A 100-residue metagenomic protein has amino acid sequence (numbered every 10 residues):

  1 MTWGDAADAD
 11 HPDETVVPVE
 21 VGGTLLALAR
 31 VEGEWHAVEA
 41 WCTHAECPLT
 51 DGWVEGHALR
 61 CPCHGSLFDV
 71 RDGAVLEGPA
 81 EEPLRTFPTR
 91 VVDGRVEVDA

Functional and structural regions predicted by a protein language model:
M1-G56, D69-V70, A74, P83-A100: N-terminal pre-ligand scaffold of iron-sulfur
A45, C63-H64: Short Cys/His-rich metal-coordination motifs, predominantly Zn2+-binding knuckles/fingers
P62-C63, E81: Short secondary-structure transition/capping segments
G78: Short glycine/proline-centered loop/turn elements that form peptide/ligand docking sites
